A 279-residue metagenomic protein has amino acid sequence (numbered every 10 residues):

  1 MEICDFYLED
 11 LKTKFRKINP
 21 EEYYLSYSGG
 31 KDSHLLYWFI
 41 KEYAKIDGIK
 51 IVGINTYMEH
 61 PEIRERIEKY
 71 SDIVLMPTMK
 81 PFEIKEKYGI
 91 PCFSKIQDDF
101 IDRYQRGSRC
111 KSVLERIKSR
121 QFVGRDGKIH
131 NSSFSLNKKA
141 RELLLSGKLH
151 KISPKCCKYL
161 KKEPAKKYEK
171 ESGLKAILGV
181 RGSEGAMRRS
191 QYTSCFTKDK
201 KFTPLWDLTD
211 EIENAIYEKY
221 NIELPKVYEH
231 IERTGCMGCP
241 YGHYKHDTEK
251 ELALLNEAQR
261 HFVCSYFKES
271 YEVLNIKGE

Functional and structural regions predicted by a protein language model:
M1-K219: ATP-dependent adenylation/nucleotidyltransferase module used to activate substrates
P20-E21, L25, F196-K198, D210-E279: ATP/NTP-dependent adenylation/nucleotidyl-transfer catalytic domains that generate, transfer, or process NMP-activated
